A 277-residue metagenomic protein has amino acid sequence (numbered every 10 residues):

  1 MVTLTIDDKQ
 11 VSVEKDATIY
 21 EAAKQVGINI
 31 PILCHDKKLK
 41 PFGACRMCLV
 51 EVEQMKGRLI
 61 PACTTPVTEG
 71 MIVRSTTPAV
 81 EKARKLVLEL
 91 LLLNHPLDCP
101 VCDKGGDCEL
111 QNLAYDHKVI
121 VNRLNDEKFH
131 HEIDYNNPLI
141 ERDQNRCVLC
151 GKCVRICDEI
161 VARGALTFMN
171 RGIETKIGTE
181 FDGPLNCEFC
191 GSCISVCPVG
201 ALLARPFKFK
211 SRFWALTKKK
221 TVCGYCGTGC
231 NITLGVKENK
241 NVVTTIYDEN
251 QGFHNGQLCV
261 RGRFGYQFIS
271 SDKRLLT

Functional and structural regions predicted by a protein language model:
M1-D16, K24, Q54, M71-H95 (+1 more regions): N-terminal export/assembly segments and adjacent metallocofactor-ligating motifs of anaerobic energy-metabolism
V11-E69, P78-A83: N-terminal cofactor/phosphate-binding cores enriched in small/glycine residues, especially glycine-rich loops such as
